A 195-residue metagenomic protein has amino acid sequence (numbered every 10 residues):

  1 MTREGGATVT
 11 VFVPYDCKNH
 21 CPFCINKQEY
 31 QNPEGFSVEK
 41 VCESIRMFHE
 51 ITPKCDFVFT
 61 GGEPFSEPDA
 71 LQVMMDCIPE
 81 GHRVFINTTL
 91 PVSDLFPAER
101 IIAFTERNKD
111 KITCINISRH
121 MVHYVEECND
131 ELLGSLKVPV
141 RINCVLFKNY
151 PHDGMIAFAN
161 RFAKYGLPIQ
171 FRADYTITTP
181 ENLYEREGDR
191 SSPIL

Functional and structural regions predicted by a protein language model:
M1-E43: Canonical Radical SAM [4Fe-4S] cluster-binding loop centered on the CxxxCxxC motif and its immediate flanking residues
M1-G5, V9-F12, F36, P64-S66 (+3 more regions): Class I S-adenosyl-L-methionine
T8, N26-F36, T52-E67, E80-P97 (+3 more regions): Core AdoMet radical
V38-V41, A70-L71, E126-N129, M155: Aromatic/hydrophobic pocket-lining residues that form the small-molecule binding cavity in soluble enzyme cores
V41, L71-Q72, P97-F104: Leucine-rich repeat
E43-T52: A short, N-terminal amphipathic alpha-helix
D69-P79: N-terminal active-site wall of soluble small-molecule enzyme domains
S118-L195: Radical SAM enzyme [4Fe-4S]-AdoMet core and its adjacent flexible, acidic and glycine-rich loops/tails across
